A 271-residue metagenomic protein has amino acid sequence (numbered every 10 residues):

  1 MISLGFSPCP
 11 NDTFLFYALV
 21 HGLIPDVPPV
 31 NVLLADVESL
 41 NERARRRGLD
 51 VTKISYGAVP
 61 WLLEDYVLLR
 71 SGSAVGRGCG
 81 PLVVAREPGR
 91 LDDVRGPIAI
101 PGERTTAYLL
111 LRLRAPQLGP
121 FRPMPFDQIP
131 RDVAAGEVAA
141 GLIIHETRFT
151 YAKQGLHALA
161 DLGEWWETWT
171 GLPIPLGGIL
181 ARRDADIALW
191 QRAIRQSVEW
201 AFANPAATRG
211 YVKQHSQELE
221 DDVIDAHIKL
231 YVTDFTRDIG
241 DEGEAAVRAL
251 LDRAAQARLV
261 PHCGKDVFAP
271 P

Functional and structural regions predicted by a protein language model:
I2-H21, L34, G80-A139, I144-F149 (+1 more regions): Bilobed "Venus flytrap"/periplasmic-binding protein-like clamshell domains and structurally analogous long
I2-S3, D65-S73, G96-P97: A structural signal for short loop-to-beta-strand junctions that line the ligand-binding cleft of periplasmic/secreted
D36-E38, R47-P60, P125-F126, L142-F149: Beta->alpha turn/N-cap motifs
A44-R45, V133-A134, A254: Hydrophobic residues within well-ordered alpha-helices
L68-R90, E167-R183: Hydrophobic/proline-rich hinge and linker segments of small-molecule sensing/allosteric domains, predominantly
P125-Q214: Pocket-lining segment of extracytoplasmic ligand-binding domains
D184-R253: Secondary-structure end/capping motifs
R253-P271: Conserved C-terminal helix/tail region of periplasmic/extracytoplasmic solute-binding proteins
